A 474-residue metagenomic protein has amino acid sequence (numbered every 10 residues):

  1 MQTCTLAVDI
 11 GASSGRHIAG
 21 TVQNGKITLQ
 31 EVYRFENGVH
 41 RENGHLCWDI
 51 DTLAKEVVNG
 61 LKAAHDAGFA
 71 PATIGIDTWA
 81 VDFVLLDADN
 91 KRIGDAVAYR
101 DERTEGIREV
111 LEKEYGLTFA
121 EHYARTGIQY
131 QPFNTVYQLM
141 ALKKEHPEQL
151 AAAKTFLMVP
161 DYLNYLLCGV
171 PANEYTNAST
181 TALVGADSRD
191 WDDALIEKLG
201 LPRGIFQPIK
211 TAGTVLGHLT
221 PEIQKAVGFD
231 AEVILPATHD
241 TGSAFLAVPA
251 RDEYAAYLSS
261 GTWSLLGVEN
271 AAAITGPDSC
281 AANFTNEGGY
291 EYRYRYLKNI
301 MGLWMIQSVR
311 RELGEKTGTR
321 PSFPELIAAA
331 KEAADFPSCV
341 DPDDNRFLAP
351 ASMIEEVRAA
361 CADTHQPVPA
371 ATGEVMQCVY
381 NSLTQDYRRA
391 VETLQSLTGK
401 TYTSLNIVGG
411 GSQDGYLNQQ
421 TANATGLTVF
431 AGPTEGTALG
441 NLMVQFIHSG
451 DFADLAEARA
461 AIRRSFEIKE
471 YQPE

Functional and structural regions predicted by a protein language model:
M1-G94, A152, Q224-V233, T425-L427 (+1 more regions): N-terminal glycine/serine-rich phosphate-binding loop of ATP-dependent small-molecule kinases, especially carbohydrate
L6-A7, A19, E112-T126, Y137-M158 (+7 more regions): Active-site core segments that coordinate phosphate-bearing ligands/cofactors across diverse enzyme families
G11-S13, A72, D77-W79, T135 (+4 more regions): Short, basic and Ser/Thr-rich N-terminal targeting/leader segments
R34, V97-T104, T262-S264, P433-T437: Short, acidic/turn-prone active-site loops that include or flank metal/cofactor- and phosphate-binding residues
L61-N134: Active-site phosphate-binding/coordination module
A70-T78, T155, P208, K400-G409: Short glycine-rich phosphate-binding loop at a beta-alpha junction
D77-A80, A212-G213, S260-W263, S404-S412: Glycine-rich beta-strand-to-loop/alpha-helix junction loops that act as flexible
D101, N173-A178: Nucleotide/phosphate-binding loop and acidic/charged catalytic motifs in nucleotide-binding or -utilizing enzymes
